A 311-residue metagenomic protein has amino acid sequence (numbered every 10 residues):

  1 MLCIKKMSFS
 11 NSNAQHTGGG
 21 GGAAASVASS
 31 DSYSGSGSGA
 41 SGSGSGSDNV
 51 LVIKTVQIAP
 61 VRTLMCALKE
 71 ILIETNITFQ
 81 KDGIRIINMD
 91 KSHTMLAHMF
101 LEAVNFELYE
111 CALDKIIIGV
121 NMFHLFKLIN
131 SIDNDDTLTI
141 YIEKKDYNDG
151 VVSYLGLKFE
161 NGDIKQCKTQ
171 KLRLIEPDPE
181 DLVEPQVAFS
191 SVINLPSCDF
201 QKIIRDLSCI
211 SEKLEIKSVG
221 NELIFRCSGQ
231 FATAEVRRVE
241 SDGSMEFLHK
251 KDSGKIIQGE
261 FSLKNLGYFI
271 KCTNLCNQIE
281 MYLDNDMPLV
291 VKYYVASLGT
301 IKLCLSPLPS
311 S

Functional and structural regions predicted by a protein language model:
L2-K69, I73-C209, E215-S311: DNA polymerase sliding clamps and clamp-related checkpoint/processivity subunits
